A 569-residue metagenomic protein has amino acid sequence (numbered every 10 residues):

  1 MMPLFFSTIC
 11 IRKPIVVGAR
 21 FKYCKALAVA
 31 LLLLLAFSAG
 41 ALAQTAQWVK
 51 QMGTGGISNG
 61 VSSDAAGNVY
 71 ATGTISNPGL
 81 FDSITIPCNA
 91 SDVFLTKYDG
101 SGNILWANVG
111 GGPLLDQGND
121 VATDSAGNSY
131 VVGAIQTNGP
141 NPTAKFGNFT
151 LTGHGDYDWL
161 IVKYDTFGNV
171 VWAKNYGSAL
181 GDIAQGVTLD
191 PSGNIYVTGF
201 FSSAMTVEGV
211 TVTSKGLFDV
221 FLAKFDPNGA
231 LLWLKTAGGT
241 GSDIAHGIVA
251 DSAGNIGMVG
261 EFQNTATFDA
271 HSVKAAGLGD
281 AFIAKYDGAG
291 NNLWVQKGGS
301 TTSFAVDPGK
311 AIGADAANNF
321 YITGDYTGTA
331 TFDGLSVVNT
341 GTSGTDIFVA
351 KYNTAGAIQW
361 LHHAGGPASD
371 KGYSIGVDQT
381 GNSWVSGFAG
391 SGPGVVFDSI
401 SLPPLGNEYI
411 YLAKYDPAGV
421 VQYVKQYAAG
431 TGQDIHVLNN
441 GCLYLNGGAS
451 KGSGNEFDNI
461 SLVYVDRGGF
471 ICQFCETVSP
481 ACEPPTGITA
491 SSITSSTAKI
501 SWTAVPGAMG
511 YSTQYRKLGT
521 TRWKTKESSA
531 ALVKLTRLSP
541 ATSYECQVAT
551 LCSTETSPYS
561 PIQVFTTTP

Functional and structural regions predicted by a protein language model:
M1-Y23: N-terminal secretory signal peptides that target proteins for export/translocation
A28-S38: Bacterial N-terminal signal peptides
G40-P480: A sequence-level/structural motif corresponding to short, flexible coil/turn segments enriched in small polar residues
P480-G507, P540, E555-P569: Pro/Thr/Ser/Gly-rich low-complexity, intrinsically disordered linker/stalk tracts
G507-T525: Extracellular low-complexity, O-glycosylation-prone stalks/linkers
S529-K534: Short S/T/G- and acidic-enriched coil/turn segments that sit immediately N-terminal to beta-strands in beta-sandwich
L535-T554: Beta-strand-rich modules
